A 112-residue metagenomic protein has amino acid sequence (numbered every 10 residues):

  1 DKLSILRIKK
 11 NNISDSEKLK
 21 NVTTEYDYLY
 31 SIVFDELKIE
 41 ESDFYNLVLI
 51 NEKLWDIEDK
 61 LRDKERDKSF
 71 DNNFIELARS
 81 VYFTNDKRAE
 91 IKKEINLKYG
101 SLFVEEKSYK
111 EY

Functional and structural regions predicted by a protein language model:
D1-Y112: Extended, charge-rich alpha-helical interface modules
